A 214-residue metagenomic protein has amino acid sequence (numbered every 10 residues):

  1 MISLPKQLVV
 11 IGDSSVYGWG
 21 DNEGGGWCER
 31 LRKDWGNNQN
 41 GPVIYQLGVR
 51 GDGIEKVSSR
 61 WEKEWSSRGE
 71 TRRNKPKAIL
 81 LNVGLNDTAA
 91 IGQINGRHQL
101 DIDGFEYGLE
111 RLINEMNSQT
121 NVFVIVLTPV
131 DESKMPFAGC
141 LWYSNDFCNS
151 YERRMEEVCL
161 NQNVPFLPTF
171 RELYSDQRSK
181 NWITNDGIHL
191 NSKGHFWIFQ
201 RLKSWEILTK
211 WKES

Functional and structural regions predicted by a protein language model:
M1-R50, I54-K56, E62-K75, I79: Serine-esterase "nucleophile elbow" of acetyl-processing enzymes
S3, N40, S58-S214: Alpha-helical cap/lid subdomain in secreted, periplasmic, or secretory-pathway luminal O-acyl-processing enzymes
